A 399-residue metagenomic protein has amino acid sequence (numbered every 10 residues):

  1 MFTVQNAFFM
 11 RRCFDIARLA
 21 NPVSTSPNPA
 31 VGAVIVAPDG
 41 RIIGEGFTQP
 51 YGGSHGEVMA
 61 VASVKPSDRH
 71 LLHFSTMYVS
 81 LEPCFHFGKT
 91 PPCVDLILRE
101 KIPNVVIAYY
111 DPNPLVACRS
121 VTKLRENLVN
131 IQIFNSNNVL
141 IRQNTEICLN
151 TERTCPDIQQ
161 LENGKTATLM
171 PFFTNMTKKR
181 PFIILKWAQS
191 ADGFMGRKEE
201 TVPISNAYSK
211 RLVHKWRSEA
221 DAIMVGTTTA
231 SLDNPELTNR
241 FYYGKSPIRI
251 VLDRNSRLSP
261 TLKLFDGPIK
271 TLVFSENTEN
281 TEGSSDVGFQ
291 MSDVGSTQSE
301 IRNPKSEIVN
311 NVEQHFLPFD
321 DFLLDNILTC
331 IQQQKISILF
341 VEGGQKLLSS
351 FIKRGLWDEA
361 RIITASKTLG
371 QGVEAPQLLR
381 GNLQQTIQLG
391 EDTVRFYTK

Functional and structural regions predicted by a protein language model:
F2-P22, N28, G44-E45, K89 (+5 more regions): Enzymes that bind and transform nitrogen-containing heteroaromatic metabolites
F9, P29, G56-A60: Short N-terminal amphipathic alpha-helix/helix-capping patch enriched in small hydrophobics with frequent Ser/Thr
L19-P22, P66-H70, R99, E126 (+4 more regions): Secondary-structure boundary motif
P22-T25, V121, Q132, S136-N144 (+2 more regions): Proteins enriched for Cys/Gly/acidic motifs involved in redox and nucleic-acid/cofactor modification
P27-V31, V116, L161-K165, G343: Short, conserved alpha-helical segments within structured domains
P29-V31, H73-T76, P247: Residue-level recognition of the N-termini of beta-strands and the immediately preceding loop/turn
A33-V34, K186: Generic short beta-strand
I35-L161, I352: Zn2+-dependent cytidine deaminase-like catalytic core
